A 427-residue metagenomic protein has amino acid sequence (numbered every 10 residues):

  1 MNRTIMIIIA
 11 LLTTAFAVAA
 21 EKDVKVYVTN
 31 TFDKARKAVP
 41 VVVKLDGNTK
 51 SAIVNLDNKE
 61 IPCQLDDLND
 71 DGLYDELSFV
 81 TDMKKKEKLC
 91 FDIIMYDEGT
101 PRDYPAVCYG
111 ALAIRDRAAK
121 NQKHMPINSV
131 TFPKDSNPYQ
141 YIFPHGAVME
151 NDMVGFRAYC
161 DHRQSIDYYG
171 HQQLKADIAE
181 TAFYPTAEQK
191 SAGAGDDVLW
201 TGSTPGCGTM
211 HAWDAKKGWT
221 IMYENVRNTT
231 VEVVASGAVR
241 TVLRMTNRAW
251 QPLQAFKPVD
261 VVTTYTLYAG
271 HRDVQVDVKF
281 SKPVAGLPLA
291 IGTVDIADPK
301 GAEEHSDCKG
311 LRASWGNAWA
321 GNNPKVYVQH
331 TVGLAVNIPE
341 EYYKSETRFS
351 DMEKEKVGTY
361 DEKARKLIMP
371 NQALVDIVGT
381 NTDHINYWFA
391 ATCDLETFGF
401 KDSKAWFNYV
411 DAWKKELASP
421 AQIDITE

Functional and structural regions predicted by a protein language model:
M1-D23: Bacterial Sec-dependent N-terminal signal peptides
A20-Q122, P126, F132, S136-N137 (+1 more regions): Alpha-mannosidase-like glycoside hydrolase catalytic domains involved in N-glycan trimming, generalizing to other
I53-E76, L253-F256, A297-W315, E346-K366: Solvent-exposed beta-strand/loop surfaces of large extracellular or lumenal domains
L68-M83, N337-E427: Beta-strand-rich recognition/accessory modules
L89-G99, M245-N247, V332, D383-E396 (+1 more regions): Short, hydrophobic/aromatic-enriched beta-strand segments in well-ordered soluble domains
D92, D97-E224: Solvent-exposed N-terminal domain segments of exported/luminal and surface proteins
S191-G270: Extended, loop-rich substrate-binding clefts of extracytoplasmic carbohydrate-active enzymes
V261, L267, R272-S306: Acidic (Asp/Glu-rich), glycine- and aromatic
